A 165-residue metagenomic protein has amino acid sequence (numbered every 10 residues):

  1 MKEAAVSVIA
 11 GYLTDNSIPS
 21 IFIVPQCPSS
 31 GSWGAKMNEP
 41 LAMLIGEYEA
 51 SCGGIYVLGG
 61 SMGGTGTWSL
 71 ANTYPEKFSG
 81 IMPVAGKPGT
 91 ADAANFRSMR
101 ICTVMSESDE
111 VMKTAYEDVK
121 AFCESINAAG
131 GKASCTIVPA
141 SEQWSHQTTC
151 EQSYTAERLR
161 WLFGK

Functional and structural regions predicted by a protein language model:
M1-N38: Active-site machinery of serine-nucleophile hydrolases
I18, F96-I101: Short, proline-enriched alpha-helix->beta-strand connector loops that line the catalytic pocket of alpha/beta-hydrolase
C27, M82-T90, S108: Active-site nucleophile loop of the alpha/beta-hydrolase fold
S30-M62, P75: Gly/Ser-rich "nucleophile elbow"/oxyanion-hole loop immediately N-terminal to the catalytic nucleophile in hydrolases
S32-G34, G64-W68, P88-A93, E110-D118 (+1 more regions): Extracytoplasmic/secreted cell-surface and envelope-processing proteins
G64-P75, I81: Short glycine-enriched nucleophile-adjacent loop and the immediately C-terminal alpha-helix near the catalytic center
R100-K165: C-terminal catalytic histidine-bearing segment of alpha/beta-hydrolase fold enzymes
